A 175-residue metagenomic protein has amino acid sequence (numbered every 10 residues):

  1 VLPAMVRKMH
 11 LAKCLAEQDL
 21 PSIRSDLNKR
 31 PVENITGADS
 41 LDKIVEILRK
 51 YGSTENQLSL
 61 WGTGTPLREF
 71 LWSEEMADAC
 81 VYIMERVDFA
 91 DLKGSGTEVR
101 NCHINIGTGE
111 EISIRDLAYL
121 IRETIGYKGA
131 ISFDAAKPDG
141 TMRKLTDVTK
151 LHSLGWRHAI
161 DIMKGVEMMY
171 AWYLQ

Functional and structural regions predicted by a protein language model:
M5, M9-Q175: C-terminal substrate-binding subdomain of Rossmann-fold SDR/epimerase-dehydratase oxidoreductases
